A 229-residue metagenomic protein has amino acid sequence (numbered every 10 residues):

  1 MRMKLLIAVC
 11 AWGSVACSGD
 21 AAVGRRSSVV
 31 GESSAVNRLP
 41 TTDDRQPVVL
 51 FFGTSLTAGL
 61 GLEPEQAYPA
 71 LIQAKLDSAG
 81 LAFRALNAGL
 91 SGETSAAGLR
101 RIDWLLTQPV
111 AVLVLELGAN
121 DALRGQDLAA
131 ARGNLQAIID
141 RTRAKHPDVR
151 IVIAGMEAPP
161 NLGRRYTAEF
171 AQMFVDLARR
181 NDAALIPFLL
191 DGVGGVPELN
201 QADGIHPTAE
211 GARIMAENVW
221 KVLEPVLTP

Functional and structural regions predicted by a protein language model:
M1-V15: Sec-dependent bacterial lipoprotein signal peptides
G13, R26-S28, S33-S34, L39-T41 (+1 more regions): Short polybasic linear motifs
G13, R84-L86, V152: Conserved Rossmann-like nucleotide-binding pocket used by diverse enzymes that bind dinucleotide cofactors
C17-D20: Bacterial signal peptide processing site
T42-S91, L99-P109: Serine-esterase "nucleophile elbow" of acetyl-processing enzymes
L81, A97-P229: Alpha-helical cap/lid subdomain in secreted, periplasmic, or secretory-pathway luminal O-acyl-processing enzymes
